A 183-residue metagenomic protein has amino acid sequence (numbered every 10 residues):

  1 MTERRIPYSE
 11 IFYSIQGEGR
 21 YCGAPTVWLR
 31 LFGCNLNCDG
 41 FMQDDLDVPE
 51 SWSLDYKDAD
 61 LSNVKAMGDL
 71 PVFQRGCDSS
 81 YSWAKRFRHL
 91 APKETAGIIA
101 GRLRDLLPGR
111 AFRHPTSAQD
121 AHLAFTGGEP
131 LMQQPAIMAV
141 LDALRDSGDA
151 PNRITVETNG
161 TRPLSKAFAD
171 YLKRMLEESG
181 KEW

Functional and structural regions predicted by a protein language model:
M1-G23, V27-C34, D39-L54: N-terminal cysteine/histidine-rich coordination modules
I6, L36, G40-E177: Conserved Radical SAM active-site core
E177-W183: Histidine/lysine/aspartate-rich catalytic loop segments that bind and position anionic ligands
